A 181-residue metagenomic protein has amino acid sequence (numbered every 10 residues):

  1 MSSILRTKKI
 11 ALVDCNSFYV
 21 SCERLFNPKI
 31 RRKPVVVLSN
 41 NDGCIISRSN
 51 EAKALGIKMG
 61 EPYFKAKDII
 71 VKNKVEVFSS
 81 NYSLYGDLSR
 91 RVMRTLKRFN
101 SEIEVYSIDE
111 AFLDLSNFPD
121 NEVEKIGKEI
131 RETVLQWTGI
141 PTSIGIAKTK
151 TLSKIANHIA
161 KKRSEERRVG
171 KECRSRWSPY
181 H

Functional and structural regions predicted by a protein language model:
M1-I108, F112, I130, H158: Residues that scaffold, gate, or flank divalent-cation-dependent active/transport sites
D14, I144, R168-K171: Helix-hairpin-helix
S79-Y82, S116-E122, K171: Flexible, glycine/proline-enriched loop segments at strand-loop-helix junctions that form or flank small-ligand binding
L88, N100, S107, D120 (+3 more regions): Conserved alpha/beta-domain cores
L113-R131: Catalytic palm subdomain of template-directed nucleic-acid polymerases, centered on the conserved carboxylate motif
G139-H158: Structured, non-catalytic alpha/beta "coupling" segments that mediate domain-domain communication and provide generic
A160-E165: A short alpha->loop->secondary-structure connector
E166, G170-H181: Positively charged, low-complexity/disordered segments
